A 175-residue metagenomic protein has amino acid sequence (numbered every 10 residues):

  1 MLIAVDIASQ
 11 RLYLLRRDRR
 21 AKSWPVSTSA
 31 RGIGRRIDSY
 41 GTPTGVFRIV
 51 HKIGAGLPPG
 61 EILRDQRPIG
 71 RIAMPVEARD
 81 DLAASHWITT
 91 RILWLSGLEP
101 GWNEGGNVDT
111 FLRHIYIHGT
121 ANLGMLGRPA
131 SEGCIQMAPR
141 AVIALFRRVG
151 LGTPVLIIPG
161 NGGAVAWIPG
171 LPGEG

Functional and structural regions predicted by a protein language model:
M1, P25-S39, I72-R79: N-terminal post-signal-peptidase region of extra-cytosolic proteins
M1-G32: A structural motif detector for short, solvent-exposed N-terminal "entry" segments of globular domains
I7, R16, T28, V50-H51 (+3 more regions): Pocket-edge structural micro-motifs
S9-R11, V46, I92: Structural motif
L14, G34-R35, L57-G60: Short, solvent-exposed loop/turn elements at domain surfaces
K22-W24, F47, R113-I115: Short beta-strand segments
G34-K52: Short, surface-exposed secondary-structure junctions/capping segments
L57-G175: Exported/periplasmic cell-wall-interacting domains
